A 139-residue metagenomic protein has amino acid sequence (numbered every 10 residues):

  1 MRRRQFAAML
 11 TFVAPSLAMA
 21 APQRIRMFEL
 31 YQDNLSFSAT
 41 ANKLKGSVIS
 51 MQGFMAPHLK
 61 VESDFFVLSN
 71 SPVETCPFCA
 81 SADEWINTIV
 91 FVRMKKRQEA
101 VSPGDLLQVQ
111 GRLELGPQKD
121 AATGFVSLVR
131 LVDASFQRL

Functional and structural regions predicted by a protein language model:
Q5-A21: N-terminal export signals
M19-L139: OB-fold and OB-like single-stranded nucleic-acid-recognition modules and their adjacent interaction interfaces
